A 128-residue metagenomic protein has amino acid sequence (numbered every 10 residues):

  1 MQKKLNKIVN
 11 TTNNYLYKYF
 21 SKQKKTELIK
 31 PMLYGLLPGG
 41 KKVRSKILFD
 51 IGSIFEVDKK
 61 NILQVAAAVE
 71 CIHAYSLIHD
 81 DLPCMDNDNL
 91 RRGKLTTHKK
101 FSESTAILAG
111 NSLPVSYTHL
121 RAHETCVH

Functional and structural regions predicted by a protein language model:
M1-V69, I78, C84-M85, R91-R92: Conserved N-terminal diphosphate/IPP-binding helix and adjacent helical/loop segment of trans-prenyltransferase domains
K41-S45, I107-P114: Short alpha-helical patches at coil-to-helix transitions and adjacent helical residues in well-structured domains
F49-S53, H73, V115, H119-L120: Short glycine/serine- and small hydrophobic-enriched flexible loop segments
E70, E103, E124: Acidic-residue sensor for enzyme active/binding pockets
M85-D86, S116: Hydrophobic positions within alpha-helical membrane elements
D88-S112: Divalent-cation-assisted or electrostatically stabilized phosphate/pyrophosphate-binding catalytic cores
H119-H128: Single conserved hydrophobic/aromatic residue that forms the stacking wall/gate of nucleotide- or nucleobase-binding
